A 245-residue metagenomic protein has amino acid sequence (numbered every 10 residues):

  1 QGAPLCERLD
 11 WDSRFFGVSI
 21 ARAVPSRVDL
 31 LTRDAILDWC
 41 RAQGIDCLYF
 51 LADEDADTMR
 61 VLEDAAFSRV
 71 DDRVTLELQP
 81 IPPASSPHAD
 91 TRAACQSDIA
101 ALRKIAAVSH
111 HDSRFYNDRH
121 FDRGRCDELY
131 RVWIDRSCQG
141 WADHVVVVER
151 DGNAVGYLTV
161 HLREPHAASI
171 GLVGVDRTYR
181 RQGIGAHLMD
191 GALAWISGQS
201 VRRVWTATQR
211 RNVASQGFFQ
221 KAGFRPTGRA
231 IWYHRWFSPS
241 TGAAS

Functional and structural regions predicted by a protein language model:
Q1, A142-T159, D176-Y179: Conserved beta-hairpin
Q1-R8, R14-F16, L78-S97, P239-S245: Conserved N-terminal entry element of GNAT/NAT acetyltransferase domains
V18-R27, P87-G124, S245: Short amphipathic alpha-helix that is part of the acyltransferase structural core
P25-S97, A230-R235: Acyl-donor-binding surface of acyltransferase catalytic domains
V28-D38, L172-V175, R181-A194, G198 (+1 more regions): Conserved acetyl-CoA-binding loop-helix of GNAT-fold acetyltransferases
A42-E54, A167, I196-T208: Conserved GNAT acetyl-CoA-binding A-motif
G44-D46, V70, R125, D135-V146 (+1 more regions): A short helix-loop-beta-strand connector motif used in the catalytic cores of GNAT acetyltransferases and, in some
D55-R69, Q182, A186, G198 (+1 more regions): Conserved active-site alpha-helix within GNAT-family acetyltransferase domains
